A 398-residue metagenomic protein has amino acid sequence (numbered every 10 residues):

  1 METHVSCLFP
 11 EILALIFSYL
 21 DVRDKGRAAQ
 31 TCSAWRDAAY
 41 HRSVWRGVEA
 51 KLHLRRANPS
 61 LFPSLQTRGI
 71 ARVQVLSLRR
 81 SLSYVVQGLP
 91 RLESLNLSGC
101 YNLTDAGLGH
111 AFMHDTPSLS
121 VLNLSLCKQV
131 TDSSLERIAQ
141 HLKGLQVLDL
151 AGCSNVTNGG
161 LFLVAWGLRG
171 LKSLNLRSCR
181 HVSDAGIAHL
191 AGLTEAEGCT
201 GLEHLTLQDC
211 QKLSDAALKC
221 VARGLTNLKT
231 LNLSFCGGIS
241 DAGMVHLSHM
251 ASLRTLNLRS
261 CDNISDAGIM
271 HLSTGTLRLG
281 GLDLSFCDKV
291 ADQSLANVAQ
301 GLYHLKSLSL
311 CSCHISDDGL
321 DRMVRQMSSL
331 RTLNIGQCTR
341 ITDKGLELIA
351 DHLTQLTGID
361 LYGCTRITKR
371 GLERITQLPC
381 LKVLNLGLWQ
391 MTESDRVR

Functional and structural regions predicted by a protein language model:
M1-S94, G99-L119, L124, T131-A139 (+11 more regions): N-terminal adaptor-interaction module of cullin-RING ubiquitin ligase components
S33, S43, R68, Q87-P90 (+21 more regions): Inter-repeat linker/turn residues at the boundaries of leucine-rich repeats
V48, A71-L76, L95-L97, L122-L124 (+10 more regions): Conserved hydrophobic beta-strand positions in leucine-rich repeat
L54-P59, R79-S83, Y101-G107, K128-S133 (+10 more regions): Short, solvent-exposed loop/turn at the beta-strand->alpha-helix junction within individual leucine-rich repeat
Y84-G88, L108-D115, L135-H141, L161-L168 (+9 more regions): A structural signal for leucine-rich repeat
L95, H352-R398: C-terminal interaction modules of eukaryotic adaptor/scaffold proteins
L193, G201, L233-G363: Eukaryotic tandem repeat interaction scaffolds
